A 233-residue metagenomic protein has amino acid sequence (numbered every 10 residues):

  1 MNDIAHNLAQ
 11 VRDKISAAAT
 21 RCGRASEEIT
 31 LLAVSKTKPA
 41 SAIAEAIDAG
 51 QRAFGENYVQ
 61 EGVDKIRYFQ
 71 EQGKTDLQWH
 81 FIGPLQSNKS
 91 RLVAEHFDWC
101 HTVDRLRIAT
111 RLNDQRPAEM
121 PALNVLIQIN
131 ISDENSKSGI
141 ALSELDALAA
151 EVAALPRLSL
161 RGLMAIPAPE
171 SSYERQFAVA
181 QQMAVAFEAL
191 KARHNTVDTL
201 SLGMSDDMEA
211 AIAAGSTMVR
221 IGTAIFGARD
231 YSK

Functional and structural regions predicted by a protein language model:
M1-D206, A214: Conserved alpha/beta-domain cores
E209-A213, I221, I225-K233: Expand to "…catalyze enediolate/carbanion chemistry for C-C bond making/breaking, isomerization, decarboxylation
M218: Conserved, well-ordered active-site substructure
